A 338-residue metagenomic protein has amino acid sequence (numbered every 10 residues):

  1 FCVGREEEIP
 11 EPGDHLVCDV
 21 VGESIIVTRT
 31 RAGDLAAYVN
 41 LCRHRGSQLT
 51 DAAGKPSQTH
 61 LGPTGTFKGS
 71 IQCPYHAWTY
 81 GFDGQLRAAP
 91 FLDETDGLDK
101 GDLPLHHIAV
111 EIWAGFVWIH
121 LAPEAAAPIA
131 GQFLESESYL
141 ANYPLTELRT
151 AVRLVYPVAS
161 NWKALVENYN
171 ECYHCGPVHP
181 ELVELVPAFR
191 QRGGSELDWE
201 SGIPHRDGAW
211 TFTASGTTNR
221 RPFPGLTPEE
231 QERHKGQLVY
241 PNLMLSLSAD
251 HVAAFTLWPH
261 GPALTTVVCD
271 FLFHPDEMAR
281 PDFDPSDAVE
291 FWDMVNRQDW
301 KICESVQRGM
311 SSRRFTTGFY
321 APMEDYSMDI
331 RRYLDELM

Functional and structural regions predicted by a protein language model:
F1-G4: A short, Trp-centered hydrophobic/proline-enriched beta-strand micro-motif
I9-P123, A127-L134: Rieske [2Fe-2S] iron-sulfur-binding domain
R29, D34, E111, F116-M338: C-terminal catalytic domain of Rieske-type non-heme iron oxygenases
